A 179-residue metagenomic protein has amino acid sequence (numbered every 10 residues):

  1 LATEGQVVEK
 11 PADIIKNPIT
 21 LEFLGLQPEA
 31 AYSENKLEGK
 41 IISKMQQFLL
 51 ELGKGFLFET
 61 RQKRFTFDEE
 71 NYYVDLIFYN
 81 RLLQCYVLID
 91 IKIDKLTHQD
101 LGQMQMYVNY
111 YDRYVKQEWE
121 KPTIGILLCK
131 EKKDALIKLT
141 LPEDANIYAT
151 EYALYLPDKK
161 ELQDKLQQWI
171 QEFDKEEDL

Functional and structural regions predicted by a protein language model:
L1-L179: Basic, low-complexity intrinsically disordered segments
